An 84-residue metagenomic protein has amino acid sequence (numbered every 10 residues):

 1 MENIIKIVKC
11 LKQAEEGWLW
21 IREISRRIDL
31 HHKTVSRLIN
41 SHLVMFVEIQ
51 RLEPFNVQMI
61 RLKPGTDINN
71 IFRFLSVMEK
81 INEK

Functional and structural regions predicted by a protein language model:
M1-V8: Short, leucine-enriched amphipathic alpha-helices that occur as contiguous helical runs
K12-G17: Short helix-capping/hinge SLiMs at alpha-helix to coil transitions
E23-R26: A short acidic, leucine-rich amphipathic alpha-helix
L30-S41: Short amphipathic alpha-helical interaction segments
F46-I60: Short Lys/Arg-enriched helix C-cap and helix-to-coil transition segments that create basic nucleic-acid-contact patches
M59-K84: Long, low-complexity, charge-rich intrinsically disordered regions
